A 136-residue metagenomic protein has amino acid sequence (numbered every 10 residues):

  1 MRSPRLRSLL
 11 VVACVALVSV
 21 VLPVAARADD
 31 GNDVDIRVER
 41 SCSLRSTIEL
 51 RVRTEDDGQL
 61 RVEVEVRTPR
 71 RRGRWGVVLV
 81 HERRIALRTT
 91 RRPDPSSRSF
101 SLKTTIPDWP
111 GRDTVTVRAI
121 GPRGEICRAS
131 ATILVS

Functional and structural regions predicted by a protein language model:
M1-L10: Bacterial N-terminal signal peptides that target proteins for export
V11-V21: Bacterial N-terminal signal peptides
A26-D56, T132-S136: Transition segment at domain starts
R37, R83-S97, A131-L134: Solvent-exposed serine/threonine-rich low-complexity stretches and specific carbohydrate-binding patches
R51, R61-R67: Short edge beta-strand/loop segments characteristic of extracellular beta-sandwich folds
V77-R83: Conserved aromatic beta-strand anchor motif in extracellular beta-sandwich/beta-rich domains
R98-P107, A131: Exposed aromatic-hydrophobic patches
A119-A129: Short acidic/polar inter-strand loop motif in beta-rich domains
